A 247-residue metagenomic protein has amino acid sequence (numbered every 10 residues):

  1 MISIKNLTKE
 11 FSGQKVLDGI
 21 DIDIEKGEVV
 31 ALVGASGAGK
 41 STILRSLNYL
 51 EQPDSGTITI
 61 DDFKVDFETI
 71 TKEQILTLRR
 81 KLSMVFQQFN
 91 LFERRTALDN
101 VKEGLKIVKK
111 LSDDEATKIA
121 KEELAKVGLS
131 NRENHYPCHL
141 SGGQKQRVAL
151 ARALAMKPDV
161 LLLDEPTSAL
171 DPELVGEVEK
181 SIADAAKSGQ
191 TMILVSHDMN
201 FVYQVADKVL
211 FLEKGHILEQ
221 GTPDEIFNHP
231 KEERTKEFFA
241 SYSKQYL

Functional and structural regions predicted by a protein language model:
N48: Helix-to-loop junction immediately C-terminal to a conserved catalytic motif
V65-S83, K187, H229-P230: ABC ATPase NBD coupling module
H135, M156, S188: Conserved signature/switch motifs of ABC ATPase nucleotide-binding domains
Y136-L140, Q144: Conserved ABC ATPase signature
L161-D164: Catalytic Walker B motif of ABC-type/P-loop ATPase nucleotide-binding domains
V202-Q204: A short, surface-exposed alpha-helical micro-motif characterized by mixed small hydrophobic and charged/polar residues
